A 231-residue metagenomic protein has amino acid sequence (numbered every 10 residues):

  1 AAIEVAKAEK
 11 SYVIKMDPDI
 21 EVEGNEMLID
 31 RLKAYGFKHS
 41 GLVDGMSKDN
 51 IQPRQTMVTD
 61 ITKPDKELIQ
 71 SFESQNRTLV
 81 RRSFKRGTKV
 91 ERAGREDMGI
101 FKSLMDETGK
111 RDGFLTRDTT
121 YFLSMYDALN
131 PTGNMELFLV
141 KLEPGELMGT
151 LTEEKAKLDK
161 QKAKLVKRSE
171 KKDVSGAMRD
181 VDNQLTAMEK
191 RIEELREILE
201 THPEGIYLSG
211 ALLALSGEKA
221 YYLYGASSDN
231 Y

Functional and structural regions predicted by a protein language model:
A2-E4, Y231: Conserved acetyl-CoA-binding loop-helix of GNAT-fold acetyltransferases
E4-V5, A128: A generic secondary-structure signal
A6-D19: Conserved GNAT acetyl-CoA-binding A-motif
P18-E23, Y35-Y231: A conserved beta-strand-loop-helix scaffold within acyl/acetyltransferase catalytic domains
